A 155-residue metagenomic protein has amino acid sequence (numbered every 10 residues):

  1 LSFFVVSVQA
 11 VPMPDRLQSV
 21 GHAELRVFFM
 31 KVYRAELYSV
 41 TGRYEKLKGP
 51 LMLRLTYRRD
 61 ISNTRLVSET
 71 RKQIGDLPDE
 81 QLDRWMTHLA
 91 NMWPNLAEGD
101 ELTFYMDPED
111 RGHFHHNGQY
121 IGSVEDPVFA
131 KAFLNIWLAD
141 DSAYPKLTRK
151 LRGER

Functional and structural regions predicted by a protein language model:
L1-V6: Bacterial N-terminal signal peptides
V8-R155: Terminal leader/tail segments of proteins
